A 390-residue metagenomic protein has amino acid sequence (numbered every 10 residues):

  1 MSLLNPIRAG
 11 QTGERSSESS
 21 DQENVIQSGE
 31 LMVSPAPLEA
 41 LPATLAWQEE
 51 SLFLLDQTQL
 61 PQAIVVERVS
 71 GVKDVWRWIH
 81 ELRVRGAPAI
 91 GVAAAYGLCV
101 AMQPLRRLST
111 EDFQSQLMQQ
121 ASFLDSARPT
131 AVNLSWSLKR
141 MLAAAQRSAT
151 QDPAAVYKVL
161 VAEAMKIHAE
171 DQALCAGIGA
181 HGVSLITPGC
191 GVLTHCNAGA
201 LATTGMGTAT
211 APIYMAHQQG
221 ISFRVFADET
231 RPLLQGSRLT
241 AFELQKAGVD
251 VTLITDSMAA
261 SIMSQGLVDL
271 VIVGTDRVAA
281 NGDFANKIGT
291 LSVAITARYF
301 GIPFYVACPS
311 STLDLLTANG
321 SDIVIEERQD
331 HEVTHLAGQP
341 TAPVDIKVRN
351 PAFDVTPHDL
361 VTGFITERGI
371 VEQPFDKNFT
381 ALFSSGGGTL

Functional and structural regions predicted by a protein language model:
L3-G10, I26-K73, R77: Positively charged, low-complexity intrinsically disordered leader regions
L55, A93, S135-S137, L193-N197 (+3 more regions): Short beta-strand segments
A63-D74, P188, T240, Q265-V273: Acidic-glycine-rich active-site phosphate/pyrophosphate-binding loop
E67-R83, S184-V192, L336-D345: Short, hydrophobic/aliphatic alpha-helical segments
W76-V84, I90, S292-I295: Small-aliphatic-rich amphipathic alpha-helix that forms the alpha element of a beta-alpha
R83-I254: N-terminal active-site beta-alpha-beta segment that forms phosphate/nucleotide-binding and substrate-recognition loops
S222-F223, D228-L390: Conserved phosphate- and dinucleotide-binding cores of soluble alpha/beta proteins, encompassing both enzyme active
